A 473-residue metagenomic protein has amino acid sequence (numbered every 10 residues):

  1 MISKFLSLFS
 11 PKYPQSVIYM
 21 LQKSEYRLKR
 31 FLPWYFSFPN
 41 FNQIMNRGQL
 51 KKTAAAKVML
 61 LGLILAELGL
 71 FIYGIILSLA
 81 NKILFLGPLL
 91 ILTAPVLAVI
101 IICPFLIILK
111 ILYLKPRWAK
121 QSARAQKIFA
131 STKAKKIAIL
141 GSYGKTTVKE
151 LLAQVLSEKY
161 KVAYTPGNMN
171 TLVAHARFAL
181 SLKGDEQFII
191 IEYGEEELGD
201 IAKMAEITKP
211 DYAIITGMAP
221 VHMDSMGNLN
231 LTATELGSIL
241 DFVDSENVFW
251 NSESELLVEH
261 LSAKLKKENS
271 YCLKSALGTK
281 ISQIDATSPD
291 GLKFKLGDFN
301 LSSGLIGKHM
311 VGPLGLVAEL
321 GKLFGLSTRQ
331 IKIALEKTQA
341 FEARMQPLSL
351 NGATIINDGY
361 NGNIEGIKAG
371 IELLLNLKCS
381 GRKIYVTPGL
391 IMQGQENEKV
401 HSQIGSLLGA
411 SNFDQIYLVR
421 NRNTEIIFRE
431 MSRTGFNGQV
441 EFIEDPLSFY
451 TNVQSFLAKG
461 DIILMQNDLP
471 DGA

Functional and structural regions predicted by a protein language model:
M1-L112, K322-T328, I333-A473: ATP-dependent carboxylate-amine ligase
I2-G62, G69-S252, L256-K267: Phosphate-binding loop of NTP-binding sites
A138, F188-E192, I214, F249 (+5 more regions): Structural motif
I139, D185-I189, P289-F294, F299-L301 (+2 more regions): A polyampholytic, Gly/Pro-enriched intrinsically disordered region
L152, L156, H175-A179, L314-F324 (+2 more regions): Buried hydrophobic packing segments
A176, I201, M226-L229, L314 (+2 more regions): Conserved strand-to-helix beginnings and helix N-cap segments that scaffold or border functional pockets
Y193, I201, S252, L314 (+3 more regions): Generic detector of well-ordered alpha-helical packing
I215-T354, S380-G381, S406-G409, F413-Q415 (+1 more regions): Acidic, Mg2+-coordinating active-site environments of NTP-dependent enzymes
